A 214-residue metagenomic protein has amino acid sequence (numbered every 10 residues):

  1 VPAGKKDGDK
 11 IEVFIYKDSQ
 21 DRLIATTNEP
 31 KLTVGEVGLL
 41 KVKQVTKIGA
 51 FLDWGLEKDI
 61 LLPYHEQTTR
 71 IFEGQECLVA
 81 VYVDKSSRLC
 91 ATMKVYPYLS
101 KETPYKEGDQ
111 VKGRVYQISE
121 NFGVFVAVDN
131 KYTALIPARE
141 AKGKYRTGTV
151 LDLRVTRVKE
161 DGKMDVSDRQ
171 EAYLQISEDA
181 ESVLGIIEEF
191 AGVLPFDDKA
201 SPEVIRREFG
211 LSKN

Functional and structural regions predicted by a protein language model:
V1-N214: Single-stranded RNA-binding regions, centering on S1/OB-family and related RNA-binding modules
